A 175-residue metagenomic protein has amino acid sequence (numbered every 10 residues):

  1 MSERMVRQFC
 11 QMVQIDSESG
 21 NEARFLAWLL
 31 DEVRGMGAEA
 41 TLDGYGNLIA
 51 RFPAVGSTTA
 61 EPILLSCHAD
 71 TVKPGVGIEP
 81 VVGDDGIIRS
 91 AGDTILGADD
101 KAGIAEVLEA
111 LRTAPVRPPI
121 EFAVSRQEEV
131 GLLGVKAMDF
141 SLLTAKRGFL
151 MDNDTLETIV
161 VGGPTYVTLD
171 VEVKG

Functional and structural regions predicted by a protein language model:
M1-R89: Acidic/His- and Gly-rich active-site-bordering loop/insert found across diverse amide/peptide-bond hydrolases
F25, E106, T165: Conserved alpha-helical elements of sugar-nucleotide-dependent glycosyltransferases
E39, V160-G163: Short Gly/Pro-enriched turn/cap motifs at secondary-structure boundaries
D43-I49, E129-G131, L156: Short acidic loop-to-helix transition motifs that present clustered carboxylates
I49-P53, L150, E172: Short, well-ordered beta-strand micro-motif
T59-K146, E172: Active-site metal-coordination/substrate-binding segment of hydrolases, especially metallo-dependent peptidases
M138-V161: A glycine-rich helix N-cap at a beta->alpha junction
T168-G175: Hydrophobic/proline-rich hinge and linker segments of small-molecule sensing/allosteric domains, predominantly
